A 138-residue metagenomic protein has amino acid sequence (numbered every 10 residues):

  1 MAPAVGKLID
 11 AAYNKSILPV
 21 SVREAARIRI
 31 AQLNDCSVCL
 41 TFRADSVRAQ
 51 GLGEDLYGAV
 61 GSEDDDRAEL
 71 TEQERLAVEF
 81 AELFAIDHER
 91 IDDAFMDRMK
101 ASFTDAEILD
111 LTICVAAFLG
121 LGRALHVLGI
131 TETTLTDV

Functional and structural regions predicted by a protein language model:
M1-V138: Hydrophobic alpha-helical segments
